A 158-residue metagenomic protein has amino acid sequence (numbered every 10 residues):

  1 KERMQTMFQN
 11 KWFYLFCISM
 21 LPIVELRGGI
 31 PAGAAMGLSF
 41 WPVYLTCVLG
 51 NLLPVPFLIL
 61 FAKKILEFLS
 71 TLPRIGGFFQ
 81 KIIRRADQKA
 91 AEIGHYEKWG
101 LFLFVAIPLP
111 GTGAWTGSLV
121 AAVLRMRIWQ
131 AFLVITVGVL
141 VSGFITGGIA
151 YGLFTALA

Functional and structural regions predicted by a protein language model:
K1-C17, M36-I107, M126-Q130, T136 (+2 more regions): Membrane-interfacial helix-loop-helix
L21-A32, L109-L119: Transmembrane helix boundary and interhelical junction motifs in multipass membrane proteins
T112-T136: Hydrophobic alpha-helical transmembrane segments and immediately flanking/interface helices in integral membrane
